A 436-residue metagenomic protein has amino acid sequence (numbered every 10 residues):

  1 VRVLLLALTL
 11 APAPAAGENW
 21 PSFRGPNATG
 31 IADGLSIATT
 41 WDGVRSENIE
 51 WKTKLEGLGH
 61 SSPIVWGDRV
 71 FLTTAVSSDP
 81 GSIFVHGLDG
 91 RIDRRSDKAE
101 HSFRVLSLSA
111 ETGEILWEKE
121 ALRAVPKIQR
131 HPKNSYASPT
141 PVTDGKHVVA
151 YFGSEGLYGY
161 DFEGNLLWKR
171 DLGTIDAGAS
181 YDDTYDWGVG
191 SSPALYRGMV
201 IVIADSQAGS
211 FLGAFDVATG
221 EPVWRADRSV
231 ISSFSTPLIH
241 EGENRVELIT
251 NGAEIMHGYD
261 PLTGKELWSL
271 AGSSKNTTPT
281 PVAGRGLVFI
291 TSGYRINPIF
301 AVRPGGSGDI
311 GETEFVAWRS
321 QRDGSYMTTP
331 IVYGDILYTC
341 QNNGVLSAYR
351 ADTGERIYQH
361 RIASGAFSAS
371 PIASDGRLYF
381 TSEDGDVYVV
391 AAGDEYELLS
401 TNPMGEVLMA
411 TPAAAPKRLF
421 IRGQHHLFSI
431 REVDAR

Functional and structural regions predicted by a protein language model:
V3-P12: Sec-dependent N-terminal signal peptides
P14-R436: Noncatalytic, solvent-exposed loop/strand surfaces of beta-propeller-type extracellular/periplasmic domains
